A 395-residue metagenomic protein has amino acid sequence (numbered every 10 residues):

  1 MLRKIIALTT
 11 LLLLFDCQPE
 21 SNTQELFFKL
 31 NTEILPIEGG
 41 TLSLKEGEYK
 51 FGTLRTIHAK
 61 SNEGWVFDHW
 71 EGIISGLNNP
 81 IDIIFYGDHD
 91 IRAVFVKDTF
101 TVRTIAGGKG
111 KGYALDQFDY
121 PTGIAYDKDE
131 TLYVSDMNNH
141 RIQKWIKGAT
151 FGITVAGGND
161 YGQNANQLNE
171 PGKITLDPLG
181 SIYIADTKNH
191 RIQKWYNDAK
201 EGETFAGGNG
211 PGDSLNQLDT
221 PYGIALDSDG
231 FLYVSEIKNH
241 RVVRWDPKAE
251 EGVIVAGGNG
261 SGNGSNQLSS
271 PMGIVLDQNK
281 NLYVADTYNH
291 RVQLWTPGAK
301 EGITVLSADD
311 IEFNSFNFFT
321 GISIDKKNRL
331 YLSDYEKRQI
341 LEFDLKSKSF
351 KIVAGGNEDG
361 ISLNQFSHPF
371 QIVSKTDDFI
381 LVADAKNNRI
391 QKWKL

Functional and structural regions predicted by a protein language model:
N22-I34, P80-D98: Conserved "repeat-terminator" motif of extracellular CCP/Sushi domains
Y49, T99-T122, A149-G172, A199-Y222 (+3 more regions): Gly/Pro-rich loop segments of beta-rich domains
T53-N79: Surface-exposed interfaces of beta-sheet-rich extracellular modules
V66, V96-L115, P121-Y126, L132-V134 (+4 more regions): An edge-strand/N-cap motif at the start of beta-rich repeat modules
Y126-D129, L176-L179, L226-D229, L276-N279 (+2 more regions): Residue-level detector of Asp-centered blade-edge/turn motifs that repeat once per structural unit in beta-propeller
T131-Y133, S181-Y183, F231-Y233, N281-Y283 (+2 more regions): Conserved beta-propeller blade signature
M137, K147, T187, N197 (+8 more regions): Short loop/turn segments immediately following the C-termini of beta-strands
H368-L395: Blade-level signature of beta-propeller repeat domains, shared across WD40, Kelch, NHL, RCC1 and BNR/Asp-box propellers
